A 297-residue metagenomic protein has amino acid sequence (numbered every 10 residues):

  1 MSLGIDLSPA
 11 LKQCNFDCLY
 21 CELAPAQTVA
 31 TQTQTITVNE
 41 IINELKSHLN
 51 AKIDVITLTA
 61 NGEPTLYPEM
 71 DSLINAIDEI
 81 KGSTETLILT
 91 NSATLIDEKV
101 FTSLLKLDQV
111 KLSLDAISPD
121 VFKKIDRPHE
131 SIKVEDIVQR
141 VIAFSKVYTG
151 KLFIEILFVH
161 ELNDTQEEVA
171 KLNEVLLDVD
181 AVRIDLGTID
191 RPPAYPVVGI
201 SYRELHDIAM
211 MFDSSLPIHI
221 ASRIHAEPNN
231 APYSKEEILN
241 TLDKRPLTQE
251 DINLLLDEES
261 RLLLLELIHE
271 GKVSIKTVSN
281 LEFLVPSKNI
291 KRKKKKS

Functional and structural regions predicted by a protein language model:
M1-N39: Canonical Radical SAM [4Fe-4S] cluster-binding loop centered on the CxxxCxxC motif and its immediate flanking residues
L3, T86-I88, V110-L112, L152-I156 (+2 more regions): Hydrophobic faces of well-ordered beta-strands that scaffold small-molecule active sites in alpha/beta enzyme cores
P9, G62, S92-T94, A116-S118 (+3 more regions): Active-site-proximal loop/turn and secondary-structure-junction residues that shape catalytic pockets, frequently
T28-T31, D120-D126, P192-V197: A short acidic, helix-capping loop that chelates divalent metal ions and anchors anionic groups
T31-E44, T65-L107, L114-S118, H129-D136 (+1 more regions): Canonical radical SAM enzyme core domain
N43, L49, D164-S297: Auxiliary Fe-S-binding modules of radical SAM enzymes
D78, I137-T165, F283-L284: Mobile, glycine- and charge-enriched loop segments and immediately flanking short secondary-structure elements within
L107-D120, A181-I189: Non-cysteine beta-strand/loop elements that form the S-adenosyl-L-methionine
